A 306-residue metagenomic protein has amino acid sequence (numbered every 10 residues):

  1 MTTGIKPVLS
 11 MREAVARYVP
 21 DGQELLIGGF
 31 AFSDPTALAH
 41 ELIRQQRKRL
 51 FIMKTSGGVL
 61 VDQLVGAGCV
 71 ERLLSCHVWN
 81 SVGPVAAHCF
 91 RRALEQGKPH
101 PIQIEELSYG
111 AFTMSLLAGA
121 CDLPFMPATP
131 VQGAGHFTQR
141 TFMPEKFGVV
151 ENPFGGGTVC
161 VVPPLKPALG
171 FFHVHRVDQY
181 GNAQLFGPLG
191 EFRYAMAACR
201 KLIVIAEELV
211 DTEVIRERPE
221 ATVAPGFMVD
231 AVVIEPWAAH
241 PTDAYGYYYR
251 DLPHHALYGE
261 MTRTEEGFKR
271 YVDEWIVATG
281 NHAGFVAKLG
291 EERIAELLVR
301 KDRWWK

Functional and structural regions predicted by a protein language model:
T2-K306: Conserved alpha/beta enzyme-core scaffold
